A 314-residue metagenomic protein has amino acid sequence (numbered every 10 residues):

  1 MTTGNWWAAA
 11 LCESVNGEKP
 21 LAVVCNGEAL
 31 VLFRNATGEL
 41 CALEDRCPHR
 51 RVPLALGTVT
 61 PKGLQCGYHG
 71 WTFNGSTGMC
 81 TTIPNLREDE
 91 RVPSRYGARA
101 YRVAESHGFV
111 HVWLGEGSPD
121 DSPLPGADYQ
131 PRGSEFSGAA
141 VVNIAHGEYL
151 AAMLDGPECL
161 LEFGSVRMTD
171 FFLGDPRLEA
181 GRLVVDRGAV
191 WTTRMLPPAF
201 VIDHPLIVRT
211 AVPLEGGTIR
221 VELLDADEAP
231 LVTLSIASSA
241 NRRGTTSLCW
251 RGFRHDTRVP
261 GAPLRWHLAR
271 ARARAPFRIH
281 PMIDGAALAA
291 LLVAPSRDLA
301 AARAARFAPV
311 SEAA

Functional and structural regions predicted by a protein language model:
M1, G63-G67, V185: Generic detection of intrinsically disordered/low-complexity segments and helix-coil linkers/edges
M1-N5, V23: Hydrophobic, proline/glycine-rich low-complexity stretches
T2-T3, G67, F109, A262: Acidic, low-complexity intrinsically disordered regions
G4-N5, H69, H111, A189: Short, low-complexity intrinsically disordered segments
A8: Glycine/proline-rich, flexible active-site/cofactor-binding loop segments that harbor closely spaced acidic
L11-P125: Rieske [2Fe-2S] iron-sulfur-binding domain
P123-A314: C-terminal catalytic domain of Rieske-type non-heme iron oxygenases
